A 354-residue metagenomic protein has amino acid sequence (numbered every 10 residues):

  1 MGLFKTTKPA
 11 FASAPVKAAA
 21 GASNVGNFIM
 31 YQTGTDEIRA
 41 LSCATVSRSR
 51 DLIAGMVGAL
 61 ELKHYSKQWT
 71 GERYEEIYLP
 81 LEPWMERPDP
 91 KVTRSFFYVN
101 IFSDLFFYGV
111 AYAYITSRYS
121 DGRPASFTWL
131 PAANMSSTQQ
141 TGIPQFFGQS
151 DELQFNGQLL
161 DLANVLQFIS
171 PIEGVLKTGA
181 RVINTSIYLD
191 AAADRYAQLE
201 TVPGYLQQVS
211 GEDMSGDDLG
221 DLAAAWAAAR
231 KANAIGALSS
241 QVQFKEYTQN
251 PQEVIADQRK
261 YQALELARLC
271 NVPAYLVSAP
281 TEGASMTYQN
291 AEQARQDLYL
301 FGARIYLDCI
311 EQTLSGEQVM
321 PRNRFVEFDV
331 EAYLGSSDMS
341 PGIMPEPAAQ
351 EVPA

Functional and structural regions predicted by a protein language model:
M1-V254, R259-Y261, E265, R322 (+1 more regions): Structured, contiguous alpha/beta core segments that scaffold functional sites
V182, E282-Q289: A short small-residue
D213, Q249-D257, M286, N290 (+2 more regions): A short glycine-/small-residue-rich loop at the edge of a beta-strand within enzyme catalytic domains
I235-A237, A274-S285, G316-E317: Short acidic alpha-helical/loop segments enriched in Asp/Glu that coordinate divalent cations
E265-L266, T313: Residues within well-ordered alpha helices
C270-V272: An amphipathic, hydrophobic-aromatic interaction surface with interspersed Lys/Arg that forms lipid/phosphate-bearing
E292-V330: Long, compositionally biased
